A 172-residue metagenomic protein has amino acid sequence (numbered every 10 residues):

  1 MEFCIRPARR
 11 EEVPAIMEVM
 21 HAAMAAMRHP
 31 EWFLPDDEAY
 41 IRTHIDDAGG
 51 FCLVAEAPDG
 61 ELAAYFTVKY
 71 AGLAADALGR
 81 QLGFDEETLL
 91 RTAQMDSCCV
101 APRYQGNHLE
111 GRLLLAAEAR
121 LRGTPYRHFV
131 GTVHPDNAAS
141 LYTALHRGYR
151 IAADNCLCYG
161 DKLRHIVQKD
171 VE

Functional and structural regions predicted by a protein language model:
M1-P14, E18, E172: Conserved N-terminal entry element of GNAT/NAT acetyltransferase domains
E18-L34: Helix-loop element at the rim of GNAT/NAT acetyltransferase active sites that forms part of the acceptor-substrate
P30-L53, A57, T67: Active-site rim helix/loop that mediates acceptor-substrate recognition in acyltransferases
T67-S97: Conserved acyl-donor/pantetheine-binding loop and adjacent beta-alpha core of acyl/acetyltransferases and related
L73, T132, L145-H165: Conserved catalytic-core motifs of GNAT/GCN5-like acyltransferases
S97-V100, G106-A119, Y142, H146: Conserved acetyl-CoA-binding loop-helix of GNAT-fold acetyltransferases
G111, G123, P135-A153: Conserved active-site alpha-helix within GNAT-family acetyltransferase domains
L121-V133: Conserved GNAT acetyl-CoA-binding A-motif
